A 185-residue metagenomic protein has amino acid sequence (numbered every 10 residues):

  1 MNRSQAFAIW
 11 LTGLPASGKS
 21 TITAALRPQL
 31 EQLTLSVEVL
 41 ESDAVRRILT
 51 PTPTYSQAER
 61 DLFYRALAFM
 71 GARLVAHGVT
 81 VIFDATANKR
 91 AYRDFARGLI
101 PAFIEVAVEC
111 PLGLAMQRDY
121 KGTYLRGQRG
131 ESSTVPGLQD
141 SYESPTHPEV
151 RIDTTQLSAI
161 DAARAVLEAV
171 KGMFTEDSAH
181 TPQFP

Functional and structural regions predicted by a protein language model:
M1-A6: Phosphate-binding P-loop
L11: Hydrophobic anchor at the beta1->P-loop junction of P-loop NTPases
P15: The conserved Walker
K19: Conserved lysine of the Walker
A24-A72, A76: Conserved substrate/cofactor phosphate-moiety recognition/catalytic segment in nucleotide-dependent phosphotransferases
A44-R46, A87-K89, C110-L114, Q156-S158: Conserved nucleotide-binding/hydrolysis micro-motifs of P-loop NTPases
A58-I104, V108, L125: Glycine-rich phosphate-binding loop used to anchor ATP phosphates in small-molecule kinases, encompassing both
E109, Q117-A165, M173-P185: Small-molecule kinase domains that catalyze NTP-dependent phosphoryl transfer to phosphate-bearing small molecules
